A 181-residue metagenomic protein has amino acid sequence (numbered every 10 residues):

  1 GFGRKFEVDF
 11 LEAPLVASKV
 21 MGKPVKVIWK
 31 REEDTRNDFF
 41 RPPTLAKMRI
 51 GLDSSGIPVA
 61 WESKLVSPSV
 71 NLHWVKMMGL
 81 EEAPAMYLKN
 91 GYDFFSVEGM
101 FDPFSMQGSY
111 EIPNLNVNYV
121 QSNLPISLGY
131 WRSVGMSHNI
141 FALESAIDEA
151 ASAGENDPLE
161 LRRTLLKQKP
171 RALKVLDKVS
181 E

Functional and structural regions predicted by a protein language model:
G1-M21, L80-Q107, Y130-P170, K174-S180: Alpha-helical support elements that line or immediately flank enzyme active sites and cofactor-binding pockets
F2-R4, E33-N37, P68-L72, Q168-L173: Flexible loop/turn segments at secondary-structure boundaries
M21, F40-P42, S55: Solvent-exposed loop and beta-edge segments used for protein-protein assembly and interaction
K23-W29, P58-A60, P158-R162: Acidic/polar loop patches that form or flank catalytic/metal-binding clefts of enzymes that bind anionic ligands
V25-M48: Structured beta-strand/loop patches that form or line metal/cofactor-binding pockets in enzymes
W29, N37, W61, Y130-W131 (+1 more regions): Tryptophan-centered motif/residue detector
L45-S145: Glycine-rich loop/linker segments at domain edges
